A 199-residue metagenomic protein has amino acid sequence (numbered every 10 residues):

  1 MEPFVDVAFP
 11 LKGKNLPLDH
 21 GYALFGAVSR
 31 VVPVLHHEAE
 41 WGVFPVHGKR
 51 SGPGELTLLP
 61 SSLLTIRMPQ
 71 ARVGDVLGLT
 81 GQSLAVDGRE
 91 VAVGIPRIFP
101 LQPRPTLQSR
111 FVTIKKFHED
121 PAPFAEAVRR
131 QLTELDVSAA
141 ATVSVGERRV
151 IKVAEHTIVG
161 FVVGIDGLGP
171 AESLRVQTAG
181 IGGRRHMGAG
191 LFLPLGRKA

Functional and structural regions predicted by a protein language model:
M1-A199: RNA-interacting cores
